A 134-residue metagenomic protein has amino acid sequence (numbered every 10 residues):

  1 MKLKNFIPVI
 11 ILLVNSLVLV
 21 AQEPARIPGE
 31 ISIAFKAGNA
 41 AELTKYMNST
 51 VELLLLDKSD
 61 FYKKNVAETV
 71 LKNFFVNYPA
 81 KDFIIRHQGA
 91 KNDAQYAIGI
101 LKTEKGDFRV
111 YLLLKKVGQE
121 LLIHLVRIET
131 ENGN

Functional and structural regions predicted by a protein language model:
M1-A25: Bacterial Sec-dependent N-terminal signal peptides
E23-N39: Short, aromatic-enriched amphipathic alpha-helices that serve as compact interaction elements
R26, M47-I84: Short solvent-exposed beta->alpha transition segments
E42-T44: Solenoid-repeat scaffolds in large eukaryotic assemblies
M47-T50, D57-S59, H87-G89, I100-T103 (+2 more regions): A mature extracytoplasmic/lumenal domain signature
V51, D93-Q95, L121: Hydrophobic residues embedded in beta-strands of well-ordered beta-sheets
T69-D107: Surface-exposed, charged secondary-structure patches
D107-N134: Short beta-strand edge/turn micro-motifs at domain boundaries
